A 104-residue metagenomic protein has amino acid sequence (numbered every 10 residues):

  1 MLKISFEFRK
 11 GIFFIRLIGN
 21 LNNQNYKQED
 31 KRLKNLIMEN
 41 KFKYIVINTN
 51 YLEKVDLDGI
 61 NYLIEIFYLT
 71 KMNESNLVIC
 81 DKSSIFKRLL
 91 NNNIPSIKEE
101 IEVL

Functional and structural regions predicted by a protein language model:
M1-V55, E65-L104: STAS-like cytosolic regulatory interaction modules
